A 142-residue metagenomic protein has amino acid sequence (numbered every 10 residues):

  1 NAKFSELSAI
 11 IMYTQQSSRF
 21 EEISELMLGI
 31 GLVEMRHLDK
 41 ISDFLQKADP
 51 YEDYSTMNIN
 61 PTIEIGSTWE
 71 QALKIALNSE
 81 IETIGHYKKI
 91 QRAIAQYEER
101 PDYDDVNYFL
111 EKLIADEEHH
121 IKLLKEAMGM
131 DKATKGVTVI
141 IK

Functional and structural regions predicted by a protein language model:
N1-K142: Iron-associated oxidoreductase/ferritin-like identity signal
